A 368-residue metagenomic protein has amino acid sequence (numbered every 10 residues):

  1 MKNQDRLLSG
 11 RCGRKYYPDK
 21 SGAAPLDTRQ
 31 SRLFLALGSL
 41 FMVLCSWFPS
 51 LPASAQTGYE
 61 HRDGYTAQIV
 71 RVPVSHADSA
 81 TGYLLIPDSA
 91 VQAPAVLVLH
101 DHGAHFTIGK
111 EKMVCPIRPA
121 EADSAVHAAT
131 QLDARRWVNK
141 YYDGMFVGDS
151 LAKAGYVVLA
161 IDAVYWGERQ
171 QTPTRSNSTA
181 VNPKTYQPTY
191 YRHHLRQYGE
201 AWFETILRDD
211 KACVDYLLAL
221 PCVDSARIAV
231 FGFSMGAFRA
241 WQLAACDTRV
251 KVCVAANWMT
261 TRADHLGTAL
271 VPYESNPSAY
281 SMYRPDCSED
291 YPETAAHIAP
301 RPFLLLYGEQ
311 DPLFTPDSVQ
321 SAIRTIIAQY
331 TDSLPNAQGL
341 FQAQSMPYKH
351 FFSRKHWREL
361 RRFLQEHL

Functional and structural regions predicted by a protein language model:
T57-S89: N-terminal cap/lid segment of alpha/beta-hydrolase-fold proteins
A93-D101: Short beta-strand element of the alpha/beta-hydrolase
H102-R208, H265-L266: Cap/lid segment of the alpha/beta-hydrolase catalytic domain
T189-Y190, H194-Q197, A212, V252-A295 (+2 more regions): Mobile cap/lid helix-loop segments that gate and shape the active-site cleft of serine hydrolases
A212-V271: Primarily recognizes the serine-hydrolase "nucleophile elbow" in alpha/beta-hydrolase and SGNH/GDSL folds
L305-Y307: Short beta-strand/loop motif that positions the catalytic acidic residue of the alpha/beta-hydrolase fold
Q310-F314: Acidic catalytic loop of the alpha/beta-hydrolase fold
T331-L368: C-terminal catalytic histidine-bearing segment of alpha/beta-hydrolase fold enzymes
